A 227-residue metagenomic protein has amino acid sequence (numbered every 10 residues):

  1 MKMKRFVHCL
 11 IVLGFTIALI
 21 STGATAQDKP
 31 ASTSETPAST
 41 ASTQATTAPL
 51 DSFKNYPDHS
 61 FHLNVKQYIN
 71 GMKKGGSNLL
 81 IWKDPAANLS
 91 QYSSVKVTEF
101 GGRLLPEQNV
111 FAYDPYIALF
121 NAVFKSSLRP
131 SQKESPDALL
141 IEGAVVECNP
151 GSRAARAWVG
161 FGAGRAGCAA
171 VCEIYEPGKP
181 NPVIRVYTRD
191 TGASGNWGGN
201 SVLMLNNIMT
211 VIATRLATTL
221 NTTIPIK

Functional and structural regions predicted by a protein language model:
K2-I11: Bacterial N-terminal signal peptides that target proteins for export
L10-I20: Bacterial N-terminal signal peptides
A26-A118, A122, L220-K227: A structural "domain/chain start" motif
K29, S126, P130-N181, A193-L203: Surface-exposed short loop/turn segments
F100-R103, C148, T188-A193: Short connector loops/turns at beta-strand edges and beta->alpha or beta->beta junctions
E107-A122, G162-R165, G199-V211: Soluble non-cytosolic domains of exported or imported proteins
A112-Y113, A155-F161, Y187-T188: "Short basic amphipathic alpha-helical interaction patches in structured regions
A169, G178-I226: Short secondary-structure boundary motifs at beta->alpha junctions and helix caps
